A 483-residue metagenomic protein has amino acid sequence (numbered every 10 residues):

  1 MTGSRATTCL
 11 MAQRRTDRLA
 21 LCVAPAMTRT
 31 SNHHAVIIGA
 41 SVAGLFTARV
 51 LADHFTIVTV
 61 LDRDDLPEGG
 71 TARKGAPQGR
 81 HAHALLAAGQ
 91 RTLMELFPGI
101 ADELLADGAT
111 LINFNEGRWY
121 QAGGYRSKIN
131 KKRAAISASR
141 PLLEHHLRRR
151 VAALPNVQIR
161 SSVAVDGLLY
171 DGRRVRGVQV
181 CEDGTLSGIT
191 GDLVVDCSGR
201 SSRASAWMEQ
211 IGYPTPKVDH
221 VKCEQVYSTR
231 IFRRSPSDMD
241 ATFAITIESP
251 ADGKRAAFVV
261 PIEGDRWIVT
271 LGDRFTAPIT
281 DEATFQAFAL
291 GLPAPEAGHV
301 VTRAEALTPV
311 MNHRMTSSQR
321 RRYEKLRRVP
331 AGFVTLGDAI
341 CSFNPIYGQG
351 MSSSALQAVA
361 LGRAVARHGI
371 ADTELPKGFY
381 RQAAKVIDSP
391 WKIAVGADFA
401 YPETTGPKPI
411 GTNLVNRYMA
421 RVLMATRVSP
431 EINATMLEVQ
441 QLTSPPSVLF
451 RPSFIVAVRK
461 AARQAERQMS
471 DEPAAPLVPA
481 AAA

Functional and structural regions predicted by a protein language model:
T8-A35, D53-F55, L66: Extreme N-terminal leader/targeting segments of oxidoreductases
H33-V60: N-terminal Rossmann-like FAD-binding beta1-loop-alpha1 element of flavoenzymes
V50, G70-G117: N-terminal FAD cofactor-binding segment of flavoenzymes
A84-L85, N130-R149, R203, I279-T280: Short beta-strand to alpha-helix junction loop
Q121-R140, L271-R274: Helix-loop-beta segment of a Rossmann-like dinucleotide-binding subdomain
S137, Y227, A277-V386: FAD/FMN-dependent oxidoreductases across multiple families
L154-F288: Predominantly flavin-linked oxidoreductase catalytic cores and closely associated redox partners
G362-A483: C-terminal helical "tail/cap" subdomain of flavin- and related membrane-associated enzymes
